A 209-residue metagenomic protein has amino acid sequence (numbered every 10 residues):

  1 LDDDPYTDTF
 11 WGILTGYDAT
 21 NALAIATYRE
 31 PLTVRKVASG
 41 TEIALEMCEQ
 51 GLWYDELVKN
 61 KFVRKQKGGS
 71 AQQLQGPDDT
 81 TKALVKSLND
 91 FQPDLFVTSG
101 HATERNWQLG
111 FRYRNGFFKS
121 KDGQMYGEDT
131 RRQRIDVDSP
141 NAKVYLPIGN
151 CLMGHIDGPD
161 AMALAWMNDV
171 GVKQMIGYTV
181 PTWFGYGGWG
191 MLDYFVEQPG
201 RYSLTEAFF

Functional and structural regions predicted by a protein language model:
L1-F209: Cysteine-dependent hydrolase recognition
